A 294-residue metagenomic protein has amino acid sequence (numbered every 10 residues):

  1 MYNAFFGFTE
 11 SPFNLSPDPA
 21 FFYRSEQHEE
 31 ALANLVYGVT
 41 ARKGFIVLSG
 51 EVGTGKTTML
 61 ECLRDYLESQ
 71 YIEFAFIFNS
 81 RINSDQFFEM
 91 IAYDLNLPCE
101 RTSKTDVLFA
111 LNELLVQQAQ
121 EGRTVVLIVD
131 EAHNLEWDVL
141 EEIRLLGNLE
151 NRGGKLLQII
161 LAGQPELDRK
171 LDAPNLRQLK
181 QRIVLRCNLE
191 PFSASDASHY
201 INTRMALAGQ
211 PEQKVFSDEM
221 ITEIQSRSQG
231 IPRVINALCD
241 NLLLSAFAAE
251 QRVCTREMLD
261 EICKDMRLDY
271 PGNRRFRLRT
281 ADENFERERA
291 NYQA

Functional and structural regions predicted by a protein language model:
Y2-F13, D18, Y23, C254-A294: Trafficking entry modules
E10-F13, I72, I82-R101: Conserved NTP-binding/hydrolysis module of P-loop NTPases
Q27-V39: Pre-Walker A adenine-sensing motif
A41-D65, S80: Walker A/P-loop nucleotide-binding motif
V47-G53, T58, D106-A110, N134-V139 (+2 more regions): Sensor-1/coupling segment of RecA-like P-loop NTPase cores
D65-F74, N96-C99, N151: Post-Walker A helix-loop "phosphate-sensing" segment adjacent to the P-loop in P-loop NTPases
N83-S84, P98-E142, N151-G154, S193-A197 (+2 more regions): Mid-core helix/loop region of P-loop NTP-binding domains shared across ATPases and GTPases
Q117-Q120, I160, D168-P232, L238 (+2 more regions): Helix-loop-helix "sensor" segment of P-loop NTPases
